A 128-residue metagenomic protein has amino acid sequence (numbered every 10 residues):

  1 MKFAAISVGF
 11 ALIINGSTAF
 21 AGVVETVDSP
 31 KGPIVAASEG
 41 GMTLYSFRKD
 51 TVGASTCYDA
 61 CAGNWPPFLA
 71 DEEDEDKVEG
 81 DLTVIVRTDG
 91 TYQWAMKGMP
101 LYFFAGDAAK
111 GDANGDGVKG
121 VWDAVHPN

Functional and structural regions predicted by a protein language model:
M1-S7: Bacterial N-terminal signal peptides that target proteins for export
A5, L12-I13: Generic short N-terminal amphipathic or hydrophobic helices
S7-G9, A19: Cleavable N-terminal signal peptides
I14-T18: N-terminal signal peptide c-region/cleavage motif recognized by signal peptidases
F20-N128: Compact beta-sheet-dominated domain cores in extracellular/mature segments
